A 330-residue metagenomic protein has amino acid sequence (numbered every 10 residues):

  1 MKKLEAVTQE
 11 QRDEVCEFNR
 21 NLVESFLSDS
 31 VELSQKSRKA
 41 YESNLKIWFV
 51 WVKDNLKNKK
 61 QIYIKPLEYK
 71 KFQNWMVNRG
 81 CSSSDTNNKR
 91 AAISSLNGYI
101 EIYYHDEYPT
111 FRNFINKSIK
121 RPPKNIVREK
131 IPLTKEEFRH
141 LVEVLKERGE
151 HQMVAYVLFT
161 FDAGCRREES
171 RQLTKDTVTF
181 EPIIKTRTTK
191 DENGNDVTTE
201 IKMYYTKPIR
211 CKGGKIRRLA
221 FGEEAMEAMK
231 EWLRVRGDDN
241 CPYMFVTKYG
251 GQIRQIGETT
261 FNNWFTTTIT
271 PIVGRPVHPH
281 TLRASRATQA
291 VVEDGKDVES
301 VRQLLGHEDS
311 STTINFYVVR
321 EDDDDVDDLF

Functional and structural regions predicted by a protein language model:
L22-R128: N-terminal core-binding DNA-recognition domain of tyrosine recombinases/integrases
P122-H140, N195-V197, G213-E224, D238-P242: DNA breakage-rejoining catalytic core of tyrosine-based enzymes
K135-R167: Basic, Lys/Arg- and aromatic-enriched nucleic-acid-binding interface segment
L158, T281-H307, D323: C-terminal catalytic core of tyrosine-transesterase DNA break-rejoin enzymes
Q172-A228: Conserved tyrosine-mediated DNA breakage-rejoining catalytic core shared by Y-recombinases
T179-F180, R275-P276, G295-F316: Short, polar N-cap/turn motifs at the start of nucleic acid-interacting alpha helices
G222-G274: Active-site/catalytic core of tyrosine-dependent DNA strand-transfer enzymes
Q303, N315-F330: DNA/chromatin major-groove-contacting recognition/catalytic segments
